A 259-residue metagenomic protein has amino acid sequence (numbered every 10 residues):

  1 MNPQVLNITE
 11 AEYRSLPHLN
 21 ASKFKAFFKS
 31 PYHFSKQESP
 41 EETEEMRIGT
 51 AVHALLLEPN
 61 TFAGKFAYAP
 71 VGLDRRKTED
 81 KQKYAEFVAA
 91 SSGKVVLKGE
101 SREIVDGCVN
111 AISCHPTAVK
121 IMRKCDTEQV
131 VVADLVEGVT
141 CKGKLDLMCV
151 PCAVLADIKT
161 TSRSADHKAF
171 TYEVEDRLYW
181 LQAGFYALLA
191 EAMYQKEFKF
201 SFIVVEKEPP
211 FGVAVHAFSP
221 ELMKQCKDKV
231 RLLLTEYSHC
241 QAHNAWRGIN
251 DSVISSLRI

Functional and structural regions predicted by a protein language model:
M1-K142, N250, S255: Metal-dependent nuclease catalytic cores that hydrolyze phosphodiester bonds in DNA/RNA, characterized by
P40-E41, A90-L97, H167-L178, S219-E221: Short histidine-centered catalytic/ligand-binding loop motif
R47, T140-K142, L178-L181, F185 (+1 more regions): Short, well-structured alpha-helical interface segments that form or flank functional binding sites
V52-H53, L147, V230: A residue-level signal for conserved active-site and pocket-lining positions in enzyme catalytic cores
H115-R123, C149-D157, E191-F198: Secondary-structure boundary elements
T127, G143-Y172: Conserved catalytic cores of phosphodiester-cleaving nucleases, focusing on short active-site segments
G138-K142, C149-A153, E197, E208-F211: Coil-to-beta-strand transition motifs
E175-D176, F185-I259: Metal-dependent nuclease catalytic regions and adjoining charged, substrate-binding loops involved in nucleic-acid end
